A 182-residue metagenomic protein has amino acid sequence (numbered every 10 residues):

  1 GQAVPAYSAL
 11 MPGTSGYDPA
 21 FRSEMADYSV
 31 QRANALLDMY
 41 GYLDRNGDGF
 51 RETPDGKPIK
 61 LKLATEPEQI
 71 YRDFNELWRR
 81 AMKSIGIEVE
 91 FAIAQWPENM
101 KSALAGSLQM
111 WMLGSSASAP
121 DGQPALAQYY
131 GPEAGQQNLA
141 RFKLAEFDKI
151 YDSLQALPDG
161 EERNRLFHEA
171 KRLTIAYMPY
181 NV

Functional and structural regions predicted by a protein language model:
G1-R80, E169: Append "and occasionally in soluble cytosolic enzymes with long acidic Gly/Pro-rich linkers
Q2, P54-K57, L104-G106, P120 (+1 more regions): Extracellular/periplasmic catalytic domains that process cell-envelope and extracellular macromolecules
A3, G41, L104, L108 (+1 more regions): A generic structural signal for secondary-structure junctions that act as hinges or helix/strand caps at the edges
A3-P5, T14-G16, P67-I70, W96-E98 (+3 more regions): Solvent-exposed loop/turn segments at secondary-structure junctions within structured extracellular/periplasmic domains
G16, A26, A35, S84-N99 (+1 more regions): Extracytoplasmic/peripheral linker and loop segments enriched in polar/acidic and small residues with frequent Thr/Pro
F74, G122-P124: Short conserved micro-motifs at the rims of enzyme active sites and ligand-binding pockets
E76-S84, P97-L108: Short helices/loops that flank or line small-molecule/ion binding pockets
Q109-G114: Paired acidic/hydrophobic, glycine-rich loop segments that form the ligand-binding mouth/hinge of periplasmic-binding
